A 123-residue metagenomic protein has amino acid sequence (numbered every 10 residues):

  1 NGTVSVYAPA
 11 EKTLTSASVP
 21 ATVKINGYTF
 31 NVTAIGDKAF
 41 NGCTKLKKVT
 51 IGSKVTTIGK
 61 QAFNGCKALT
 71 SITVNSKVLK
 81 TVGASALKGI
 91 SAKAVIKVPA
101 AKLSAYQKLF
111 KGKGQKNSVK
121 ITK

Functional and structural regions predicted by a protein language model:
N1-A10: Short beta-strand/loop segment at the start of cytosolic alpha/beta domains
K12-A34, C43-T57, C66-T81, S91-A105 (+1 more regions): Structural signature of tandem-repeat unit edges
D37-A39, G59-N64, A84-A86: Consensus positions within tandem repeat domains that build extended binding/scaffold surfaces
S85-G89, K108-K113: A structural signal for leucine-rich repeat
